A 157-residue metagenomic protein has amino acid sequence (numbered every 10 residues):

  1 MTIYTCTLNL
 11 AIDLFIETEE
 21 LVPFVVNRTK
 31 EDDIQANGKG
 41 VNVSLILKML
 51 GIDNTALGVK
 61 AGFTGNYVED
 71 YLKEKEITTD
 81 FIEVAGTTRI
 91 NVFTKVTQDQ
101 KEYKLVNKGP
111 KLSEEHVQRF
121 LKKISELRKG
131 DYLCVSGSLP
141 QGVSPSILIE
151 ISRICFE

Functional and structural regions predicted by a protein language model:
M1-F24: Positively charged, low-complexity intrinsically disordered leader regions
T2-C6, K73, T94-E157: Ribokinase/PfkB-type carbohydrate-kinase core domain
C6-L10, V59-G62, V84, T97 (+1 more regions): Cofactor-binding loop segments of dinucleotide-utilizing enzymes, especially the Rossmann-like FAD- and NAD(P)+-binding
L14-E19, N66-E69, L105: Short, glycine/acidic-enriched capping/hinge loops at junctions between secondary-structure elements
E20, D33-A36, L133: Short glycine- and Lys/Arg-enriched binding-loop motifs that mark or flank ligand-binding interfaces
F24-K30, E102-Y103: Generic N-terminal amphipathic, Lys/Arg-enriched alpha-helix
R28-T88: Substrate-binding N-lobe of the ribokinase-like
I82-I90, K111-H116: Gly/Ser-rich phosphate-binding catalytic loop and adjacent alpha/beta segment that cradle a phosphoryl group at enzyme
